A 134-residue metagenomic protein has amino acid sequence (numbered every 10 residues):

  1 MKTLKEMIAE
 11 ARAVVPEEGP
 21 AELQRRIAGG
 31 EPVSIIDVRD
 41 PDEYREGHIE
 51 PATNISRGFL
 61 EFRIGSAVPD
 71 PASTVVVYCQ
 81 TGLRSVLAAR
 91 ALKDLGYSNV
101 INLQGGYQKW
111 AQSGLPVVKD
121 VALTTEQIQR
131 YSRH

Functional and structural regions predicted by a protein language model:
M1-S34, P41-T74, L83-H134: Rhodanese-like catalytic fold shared by cysteine-dependent sulfurtransferases and DSP/PTP-type phosphatases
Y78-C79: Short, surface-exposed ligand- or partner-binding patches at beta-edge/loop junctions that are enriched in aromatics
